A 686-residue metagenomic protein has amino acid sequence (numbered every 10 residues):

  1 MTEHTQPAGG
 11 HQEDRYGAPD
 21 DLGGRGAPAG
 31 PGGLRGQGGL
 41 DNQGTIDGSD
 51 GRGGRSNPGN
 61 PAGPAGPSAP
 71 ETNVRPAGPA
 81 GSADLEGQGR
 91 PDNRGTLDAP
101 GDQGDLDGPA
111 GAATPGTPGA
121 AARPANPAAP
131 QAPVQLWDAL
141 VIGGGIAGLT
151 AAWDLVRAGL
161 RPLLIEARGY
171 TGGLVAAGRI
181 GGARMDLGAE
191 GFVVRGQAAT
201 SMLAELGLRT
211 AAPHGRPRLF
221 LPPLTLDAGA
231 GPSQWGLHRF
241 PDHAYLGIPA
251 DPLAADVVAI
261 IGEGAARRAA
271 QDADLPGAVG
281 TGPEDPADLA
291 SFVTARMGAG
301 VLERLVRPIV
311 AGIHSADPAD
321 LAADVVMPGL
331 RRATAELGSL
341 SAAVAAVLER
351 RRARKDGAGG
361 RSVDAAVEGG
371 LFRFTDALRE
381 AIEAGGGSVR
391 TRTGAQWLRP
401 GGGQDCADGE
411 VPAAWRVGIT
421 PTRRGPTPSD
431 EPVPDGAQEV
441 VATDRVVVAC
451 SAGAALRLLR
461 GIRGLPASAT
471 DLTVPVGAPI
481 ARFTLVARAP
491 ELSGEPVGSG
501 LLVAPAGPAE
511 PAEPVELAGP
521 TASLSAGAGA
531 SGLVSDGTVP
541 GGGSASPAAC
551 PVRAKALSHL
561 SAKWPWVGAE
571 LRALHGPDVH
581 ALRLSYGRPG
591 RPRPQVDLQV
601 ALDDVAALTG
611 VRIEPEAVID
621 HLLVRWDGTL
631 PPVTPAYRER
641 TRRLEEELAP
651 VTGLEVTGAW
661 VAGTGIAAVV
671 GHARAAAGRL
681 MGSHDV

Functional and structural regions predicted by a protein language model:
M1-G26, G95-D98, G104-A139, R157-A158: Extreme N-terminal leader/targeting segments of oxidoreductases
T2, Q396-P594: Mid-domain catalytic core of redox enzymes that form a hydrophobic substrate pocket/lid adjacent to a catalytic redox
T2-D14, A129-A132, D242-H243, P508-P547 (+1 more regions): Conserved flavin/dinucleotide-binding core of flavoenzymes
V134-L164: N-terminal Rossmann-like FAD-binding beta1-loop-alpha1 element of flavoenzymes
A147, Y170, G453: Conserved Rossmann-like nucleotide-cofactor binding loop
V156-I180: Glycine-rich FAD pyrophosphate-binding loop
G181-Q271, L275: Dinucleotide-binding Rossmann-like beta1-alpha1 core, especially the glycine-rich loop that anchors the ADP
A273-W397, G403-C406, A413-W415: Active-site/ligand-binding neighborhood in enzyme catalytic cores
